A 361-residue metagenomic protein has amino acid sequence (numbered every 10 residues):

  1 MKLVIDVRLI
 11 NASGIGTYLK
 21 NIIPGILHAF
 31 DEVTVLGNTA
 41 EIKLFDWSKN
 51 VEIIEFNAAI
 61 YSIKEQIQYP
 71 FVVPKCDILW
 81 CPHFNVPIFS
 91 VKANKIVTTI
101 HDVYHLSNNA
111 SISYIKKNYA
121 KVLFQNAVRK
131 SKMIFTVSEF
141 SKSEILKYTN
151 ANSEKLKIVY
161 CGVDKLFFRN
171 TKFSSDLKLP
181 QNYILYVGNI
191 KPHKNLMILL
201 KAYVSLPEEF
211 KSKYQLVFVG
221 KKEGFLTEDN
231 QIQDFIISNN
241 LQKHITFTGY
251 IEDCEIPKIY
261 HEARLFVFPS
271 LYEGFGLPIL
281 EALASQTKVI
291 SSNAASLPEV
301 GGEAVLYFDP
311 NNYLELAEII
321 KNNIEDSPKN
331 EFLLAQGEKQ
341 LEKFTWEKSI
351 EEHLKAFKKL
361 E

Functional and structural regions predicted by a protein language model:
M1-E361: Carbohydrate transferase catalytic cores enriched for Leloir-type hexosyltransferases
